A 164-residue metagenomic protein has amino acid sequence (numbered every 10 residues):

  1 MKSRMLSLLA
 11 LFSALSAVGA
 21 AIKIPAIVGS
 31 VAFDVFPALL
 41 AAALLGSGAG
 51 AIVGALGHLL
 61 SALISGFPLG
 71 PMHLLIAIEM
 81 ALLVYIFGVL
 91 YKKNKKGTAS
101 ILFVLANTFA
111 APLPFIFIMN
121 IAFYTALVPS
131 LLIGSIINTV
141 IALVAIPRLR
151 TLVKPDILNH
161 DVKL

Functional and structural regions predicted by a protein language model:
M1-L164: Loop-helix junctions at membrane interfaces
